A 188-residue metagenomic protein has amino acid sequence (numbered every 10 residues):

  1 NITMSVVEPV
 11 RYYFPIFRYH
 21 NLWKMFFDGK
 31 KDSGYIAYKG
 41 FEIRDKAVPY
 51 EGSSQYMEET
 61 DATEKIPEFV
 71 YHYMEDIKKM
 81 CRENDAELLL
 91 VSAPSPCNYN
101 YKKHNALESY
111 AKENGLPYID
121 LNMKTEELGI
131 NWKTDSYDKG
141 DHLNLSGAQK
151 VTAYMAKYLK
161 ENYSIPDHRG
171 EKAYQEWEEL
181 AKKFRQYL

Functional and structural regions predicted by a protein language model:
N1-N84, G170-L188: Secreted/periplasmic serine-hydrolase-like ester/acetyl group-modifying domain
I2-S5, N21, F69-H72, D76 (+5 more regions): Extracytoplasmic/secreted proteins, especially bacterial periplasmic and envelope-associated proteins
S5, S33, S53-S54, S92-S95 (+4 more regions): Generic serine detector
R44-I130: Flexible, glycine-rich surface segments
N105-E178, R185-Y187: C-terminal regions of proteins
